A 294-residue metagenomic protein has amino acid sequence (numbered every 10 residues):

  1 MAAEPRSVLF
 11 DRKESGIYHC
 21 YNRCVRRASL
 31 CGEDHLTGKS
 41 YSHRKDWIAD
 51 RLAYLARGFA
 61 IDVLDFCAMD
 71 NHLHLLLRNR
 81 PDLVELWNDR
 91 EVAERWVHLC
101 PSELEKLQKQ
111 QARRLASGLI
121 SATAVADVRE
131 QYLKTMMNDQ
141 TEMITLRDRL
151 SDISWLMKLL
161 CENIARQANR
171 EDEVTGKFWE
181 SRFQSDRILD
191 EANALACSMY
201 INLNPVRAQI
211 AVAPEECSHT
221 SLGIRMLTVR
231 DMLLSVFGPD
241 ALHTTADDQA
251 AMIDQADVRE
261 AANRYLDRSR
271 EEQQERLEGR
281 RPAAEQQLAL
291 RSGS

Functional and structural regions predicted by a protein language model:
M1-S294: Short catalytic/metal-binding and nucleic-acid-binding patches
